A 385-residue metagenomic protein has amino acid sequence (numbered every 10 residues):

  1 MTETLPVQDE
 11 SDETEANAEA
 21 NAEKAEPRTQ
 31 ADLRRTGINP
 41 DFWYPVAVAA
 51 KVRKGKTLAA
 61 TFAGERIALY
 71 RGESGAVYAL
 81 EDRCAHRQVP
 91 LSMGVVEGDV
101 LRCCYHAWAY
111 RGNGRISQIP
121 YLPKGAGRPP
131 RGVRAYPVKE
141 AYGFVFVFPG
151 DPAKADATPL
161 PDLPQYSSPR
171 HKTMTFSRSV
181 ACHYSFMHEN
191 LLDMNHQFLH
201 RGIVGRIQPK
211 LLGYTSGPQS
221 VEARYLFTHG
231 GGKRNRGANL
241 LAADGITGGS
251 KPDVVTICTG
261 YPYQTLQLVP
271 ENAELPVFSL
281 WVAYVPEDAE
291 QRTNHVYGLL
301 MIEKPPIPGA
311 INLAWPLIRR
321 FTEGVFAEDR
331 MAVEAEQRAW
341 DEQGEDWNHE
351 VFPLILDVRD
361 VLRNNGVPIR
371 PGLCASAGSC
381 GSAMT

Functional and structural regions predicted by a protein language model:
T2-P27, A31-R35, P45-S168, G378-T385: Rieske [2Fe-2S] iron-sulfur-binding domain
L5, A76, K154-T385: C-terminal catalytic domain of Rieske-type non-heme iron oxygenases
G37-I38, R102-C104, Q219, V255: Generic detection of intrinsically disordered/low-complexity segments and helix-coil linkers/edges
P40-W43: Polybasic, low-complexity association/targeting segments
